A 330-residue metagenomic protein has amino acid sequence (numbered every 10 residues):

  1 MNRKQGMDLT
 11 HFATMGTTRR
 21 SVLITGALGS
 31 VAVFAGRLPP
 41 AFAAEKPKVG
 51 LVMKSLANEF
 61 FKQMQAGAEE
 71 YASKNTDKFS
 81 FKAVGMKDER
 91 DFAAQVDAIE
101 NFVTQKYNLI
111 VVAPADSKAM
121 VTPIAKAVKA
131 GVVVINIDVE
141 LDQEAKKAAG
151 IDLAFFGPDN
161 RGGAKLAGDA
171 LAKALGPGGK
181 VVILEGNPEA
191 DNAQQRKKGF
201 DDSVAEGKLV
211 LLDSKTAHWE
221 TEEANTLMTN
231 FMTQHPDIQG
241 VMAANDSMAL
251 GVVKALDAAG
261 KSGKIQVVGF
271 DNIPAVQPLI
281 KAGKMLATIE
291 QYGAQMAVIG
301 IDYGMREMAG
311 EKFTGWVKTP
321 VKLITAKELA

Functional and structural regions predicted by a protein language model:
M1-G36, P40-F42: N-terminal secretory signal peptides
F12-T14, I24, A43-A330: A residue-level marker of the well-folded mature domains of exported/periplasmic proteins
